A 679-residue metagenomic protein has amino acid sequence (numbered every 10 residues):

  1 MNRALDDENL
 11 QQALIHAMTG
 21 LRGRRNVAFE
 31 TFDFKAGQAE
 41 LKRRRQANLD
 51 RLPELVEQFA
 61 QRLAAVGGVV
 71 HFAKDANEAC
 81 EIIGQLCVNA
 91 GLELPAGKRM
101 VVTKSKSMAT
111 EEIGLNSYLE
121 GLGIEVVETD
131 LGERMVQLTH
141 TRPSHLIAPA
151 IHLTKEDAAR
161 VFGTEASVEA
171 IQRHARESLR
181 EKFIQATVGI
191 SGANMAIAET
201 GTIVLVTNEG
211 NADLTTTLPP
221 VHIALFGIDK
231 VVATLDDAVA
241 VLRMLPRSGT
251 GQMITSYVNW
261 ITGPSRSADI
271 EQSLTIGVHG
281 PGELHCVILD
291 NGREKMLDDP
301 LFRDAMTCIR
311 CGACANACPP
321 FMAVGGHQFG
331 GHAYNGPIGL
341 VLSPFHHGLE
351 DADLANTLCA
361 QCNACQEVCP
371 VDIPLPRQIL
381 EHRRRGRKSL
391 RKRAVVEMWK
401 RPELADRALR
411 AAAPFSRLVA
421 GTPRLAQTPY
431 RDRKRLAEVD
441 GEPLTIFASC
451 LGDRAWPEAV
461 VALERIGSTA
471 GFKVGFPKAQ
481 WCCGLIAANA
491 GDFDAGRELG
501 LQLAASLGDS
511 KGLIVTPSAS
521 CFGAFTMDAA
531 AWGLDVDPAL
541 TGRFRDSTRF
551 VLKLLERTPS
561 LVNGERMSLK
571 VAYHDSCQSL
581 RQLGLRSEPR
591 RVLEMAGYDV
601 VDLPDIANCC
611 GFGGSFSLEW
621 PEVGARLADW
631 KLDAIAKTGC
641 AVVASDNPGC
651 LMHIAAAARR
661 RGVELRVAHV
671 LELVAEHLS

Functional and structural regions predicted by a protein language model:
M1-P300: The feature marks the mature, well-folded catalytic cores of soluble enzymes
F32, I82-N89, P95-K98, K106-G189 (+4 more regions): Iron-sulfur cluster-binding electron-transfer modules in prokaryotic oxidoreductases
E78, Y257-S265, F321-G325, G336-P337 (+4 more regions): A glycine-rich phosphate-binding loop feature that marks nucleotide/adenosyl-phosphate handling sites
A212-V232, G282-L284, T307-R310, I338-G339 (+2 more regions): Gly/Ser/Thr-rich active-site loops/lids in small-molecule metabolic enzymes that frequently grip phosphoryl groups
T262-P264, A268-E294, I309-A317, F321-P344: Internal glycine-rich alpha/beta core junctions
L301-R303, S343-L354, T558-P559: Active-site-adjacent structural elements in folded domains
F302-M322, D351-I373, Q578, A607: Cysteine-centered iron-sulfur cluster-binding motifs in ferredoxin-type domains/subunits of redox enzymes
F321-A352, D372-V396, E664-L671: Non-heme iron-sulfur electron-transfer modules
